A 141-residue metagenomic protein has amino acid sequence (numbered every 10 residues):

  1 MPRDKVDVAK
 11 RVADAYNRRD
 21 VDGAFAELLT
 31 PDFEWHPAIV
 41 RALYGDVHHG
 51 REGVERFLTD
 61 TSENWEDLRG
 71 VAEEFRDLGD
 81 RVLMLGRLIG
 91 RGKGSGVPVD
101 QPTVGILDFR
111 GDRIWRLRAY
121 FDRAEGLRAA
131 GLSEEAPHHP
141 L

Functional and structural regions predicted by a protein language model:
M1-D4, V21, T59-L141: A beta-strand edge to alpha-helix "cap/lid" segment located at domain peripheries
M1-P2, D14, L43-V47, G96: Alpha-helix initiation/capping motif
P2-D32: Short acidic-aromatic low-complexity motifs
A9-K10, I39-A42, G92: Residue-level detector of alpha-helix boundaries and kinks
N17-R18, V47, A119: A structural signal for short, well-ordered beta-strand elements
D22-D80: A solvent-exposed, acidic/Ser-Thr-rich amphipathic alpha-helical stretch
